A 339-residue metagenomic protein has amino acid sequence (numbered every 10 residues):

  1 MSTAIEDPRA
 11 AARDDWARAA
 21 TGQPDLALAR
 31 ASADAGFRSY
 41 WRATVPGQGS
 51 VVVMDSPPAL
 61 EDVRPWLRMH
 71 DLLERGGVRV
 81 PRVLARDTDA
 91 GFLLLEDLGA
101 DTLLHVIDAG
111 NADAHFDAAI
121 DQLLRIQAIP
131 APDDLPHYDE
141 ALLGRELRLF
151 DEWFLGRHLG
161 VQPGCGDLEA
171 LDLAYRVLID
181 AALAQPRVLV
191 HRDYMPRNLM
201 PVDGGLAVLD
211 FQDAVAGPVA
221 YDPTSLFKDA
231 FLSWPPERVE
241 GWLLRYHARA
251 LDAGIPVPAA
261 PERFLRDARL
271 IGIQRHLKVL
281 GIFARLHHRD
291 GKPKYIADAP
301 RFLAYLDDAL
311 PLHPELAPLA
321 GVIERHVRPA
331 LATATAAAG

Functional and structural regions predicted by a protein language model:
M1-F92, V188, V202-A207, I323-G339: Conserved NTP-binding catalytic cores of kinases and kinase-like/nucleotidyltransferase enzymes across multiple kinase
A4-P8, Y138-L178, G241, R245 (+2 more regions): Active-site catalytic-loop/activation-segment of kinase and kinase-like phosphoryl-transfer enzymes
S32, R38-L143, R148-L149, F154-G160 (+2 more regions): ATP-binding pocket architecture of kinase catalytic cores
F37-T44, V53, L93, I126 (+2 more regions): Active-site acidic catalytic loop and adjacent metal/ATP-binding pocket of ATP-dependent phosphoryl transfer enzymes
H115, P186, H191, V215-A216 (+1 more regions): Secondary-structure capping and boundary motifs in well-ordered enzyme cores
D151-H158, A220-P256, L270-D290, F302-L310: Active-site activation/catalytic loop segments of kinase-like enzymes and analogous catalytic loops in related
V257-R266: Histidine/acidic-rich helix-loop-helix segments that form or flank divalent-metal centers in metalloenzyme catalytic
V279-G339: ATP/Mg2+ or Mg2+-diphosphate-binding catalytic cores that bind nucleotide phosphates or diphosphates via glycine-rich
